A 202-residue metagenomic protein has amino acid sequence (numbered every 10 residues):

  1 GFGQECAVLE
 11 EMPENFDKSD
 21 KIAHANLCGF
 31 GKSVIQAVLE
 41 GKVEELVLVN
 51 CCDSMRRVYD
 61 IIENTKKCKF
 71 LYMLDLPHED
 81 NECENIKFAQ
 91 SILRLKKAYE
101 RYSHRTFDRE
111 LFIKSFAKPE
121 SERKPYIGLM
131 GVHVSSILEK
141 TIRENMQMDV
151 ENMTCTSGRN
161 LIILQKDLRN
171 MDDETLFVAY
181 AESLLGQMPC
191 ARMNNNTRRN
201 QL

Functional and structural regions predicted by a protein language model:
G1-L202: An N-terminal assembly and electron-transfer interface module characteristic of large anaerobic redox and radical
